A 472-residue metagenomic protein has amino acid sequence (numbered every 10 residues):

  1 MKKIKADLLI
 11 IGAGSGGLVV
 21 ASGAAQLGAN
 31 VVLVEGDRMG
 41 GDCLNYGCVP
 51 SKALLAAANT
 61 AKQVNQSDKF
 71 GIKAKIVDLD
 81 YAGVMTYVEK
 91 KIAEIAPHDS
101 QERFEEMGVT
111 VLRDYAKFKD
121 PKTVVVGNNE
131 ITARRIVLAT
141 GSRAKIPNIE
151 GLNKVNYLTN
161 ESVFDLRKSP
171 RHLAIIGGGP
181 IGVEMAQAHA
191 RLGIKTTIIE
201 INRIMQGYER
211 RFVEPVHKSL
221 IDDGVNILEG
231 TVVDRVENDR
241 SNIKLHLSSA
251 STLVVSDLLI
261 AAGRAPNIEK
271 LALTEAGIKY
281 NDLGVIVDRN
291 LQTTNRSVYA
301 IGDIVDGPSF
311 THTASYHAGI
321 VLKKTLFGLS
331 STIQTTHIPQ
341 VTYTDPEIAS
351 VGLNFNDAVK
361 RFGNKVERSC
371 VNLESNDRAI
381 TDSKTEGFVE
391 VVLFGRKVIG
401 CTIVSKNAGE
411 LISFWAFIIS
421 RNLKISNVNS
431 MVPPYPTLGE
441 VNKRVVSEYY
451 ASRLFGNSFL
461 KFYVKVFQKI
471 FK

Functional and structural regions predicted by a protein language model:
K2-A6, S22-A29, V34-S169, N202-Q206 (+5 more regions): Glycine-rich flavin
K2-G14, S169-I176: Beta1/beta-strand and adjacent pyrophosphate-binding region of the FAD-binding site in flavoprotein oxidoreductases
L9-I11, A116, I131-G141, I175-I176 (+3 more regions): Short hydrophobic core segments
I11-D37, V49, A53-Q63, Y343-N354 (+1 more regions): Flexible, glycine-rich terminal cap/loop adjacent to redox cofactors in electron-transfer oxidoreductases
G16-V20, D42, Y157, G182-M185 (+1 more regions): Short glycine/serine/threonine-rich phosphate/pyrophosphate-binding segments that cradle anionic phosphate groups
C48, T140-K195, N226-I227, T274-A276 (+1 more regions): Glycine-rich dinucleotide-binding loop and its adjacent helix/turn
K75, T110-R113, K117-V125, L192-R289 (+2 more regions): A Rossmann-like FAD-binding core segment of flavoenzymes
N153-S169, T252-F327, F414-I418, N429: FAD-site-proximal beta/loop scaffold in flavoenzymes
